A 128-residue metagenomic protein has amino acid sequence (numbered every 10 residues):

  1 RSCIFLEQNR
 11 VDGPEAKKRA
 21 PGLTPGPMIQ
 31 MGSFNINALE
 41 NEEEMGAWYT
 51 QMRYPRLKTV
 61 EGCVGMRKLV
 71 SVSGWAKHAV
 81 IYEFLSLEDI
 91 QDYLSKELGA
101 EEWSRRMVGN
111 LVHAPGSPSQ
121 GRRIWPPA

Functional and structural regions predicted by a protein language model:
R1-A128: Macromolecular interaction modules
